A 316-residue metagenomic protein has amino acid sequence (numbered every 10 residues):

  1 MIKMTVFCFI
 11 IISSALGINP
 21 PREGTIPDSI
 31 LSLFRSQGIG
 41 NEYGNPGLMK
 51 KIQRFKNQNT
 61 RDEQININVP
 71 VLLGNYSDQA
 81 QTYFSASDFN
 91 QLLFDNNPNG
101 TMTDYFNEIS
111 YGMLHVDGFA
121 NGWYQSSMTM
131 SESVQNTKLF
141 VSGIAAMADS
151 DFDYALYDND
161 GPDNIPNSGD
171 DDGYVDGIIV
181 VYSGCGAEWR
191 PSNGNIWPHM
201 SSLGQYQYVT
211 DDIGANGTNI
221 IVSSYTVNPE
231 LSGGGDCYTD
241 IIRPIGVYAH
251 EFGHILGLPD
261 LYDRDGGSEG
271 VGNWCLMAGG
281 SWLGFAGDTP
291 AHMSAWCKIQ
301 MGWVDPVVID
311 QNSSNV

Functional and structural regions predicted by a protein language model:
M4-S13: Sec-dependent N-terminal signal peptides
F9, E63, D172, H250 (+1 more regions): A generic structural signal for short, solvent-exposed coil/turn residues that cap or connect secondary-structure
S14-N219: Zymogen propeptides/activation segments of proteases
I109-G112, G177-I179, S183-V316: Extracellular hydrolytic enzyme modules, especially secreted metalloproteases of the metzincin/thermolysin-like class
